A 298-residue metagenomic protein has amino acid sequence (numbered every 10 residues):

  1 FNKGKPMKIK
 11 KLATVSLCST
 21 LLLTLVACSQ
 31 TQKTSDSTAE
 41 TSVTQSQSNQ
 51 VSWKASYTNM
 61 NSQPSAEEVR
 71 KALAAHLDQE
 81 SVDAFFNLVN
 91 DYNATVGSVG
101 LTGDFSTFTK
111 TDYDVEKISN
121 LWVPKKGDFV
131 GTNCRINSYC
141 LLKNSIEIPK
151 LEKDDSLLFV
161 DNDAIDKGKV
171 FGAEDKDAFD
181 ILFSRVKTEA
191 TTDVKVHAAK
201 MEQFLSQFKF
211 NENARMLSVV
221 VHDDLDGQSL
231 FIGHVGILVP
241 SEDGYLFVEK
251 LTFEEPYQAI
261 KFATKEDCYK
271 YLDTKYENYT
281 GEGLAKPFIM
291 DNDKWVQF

Functional and structural regions predicted by a protein language model:
F1-P6: Short, Lys/Arg-enriched N-terminal segments with co-localized hydrophobic residues within the first ~10-30 amino acids
M7-S16: Bacterial N-terminal signal peptides that target proteins for export
S19-T20: Repetitive helical segments and hydrophobic/amphipathic motifs
T24-A27: C-terminal motif of bacterial Sec signal peptides marking the signal peptidase cleavage site
S29-F298: Cysteine-nucleophile amide-bond enzymes
